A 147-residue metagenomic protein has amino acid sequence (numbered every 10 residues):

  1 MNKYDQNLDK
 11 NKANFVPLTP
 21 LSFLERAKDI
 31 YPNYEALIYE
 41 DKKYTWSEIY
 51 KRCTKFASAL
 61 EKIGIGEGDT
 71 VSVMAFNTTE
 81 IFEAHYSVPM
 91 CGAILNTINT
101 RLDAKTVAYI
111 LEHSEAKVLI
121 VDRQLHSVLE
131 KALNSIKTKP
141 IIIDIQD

Functional and structural regions predicted by a protein language model:
M1-P17: Flexible, non-catalytic linker and terminal segments flanking ANL/adenylate-forming cores
A13-N14, W46, V73-M74, N96-T97: A generic secondary-structure micro-motif detector that highlights 1-2 residue hydrophobic/ambivalent hotspots embedded
N14-A36: A short N-terminal helical cap/helix-turn-helix that marks the beginning of AMP-binding/adenylate-forming
P17-L18, S47-K51, R101, I120-R123: Conserved phosphate-coordination/catalytic loops
L24, A84, L129: Aromatic/hydrophobic pocket-lining residues that form π-stacking "cages" and hydrophobic walls in ligand
A27, R52-C53, L125, S135: Hydrophobic/aromatic residues within well-ordered alpha-helical segments
N33-T78, F82-Y86, D103-A108: Conserved AMP-binding/adenylate-forming core of the ANL superfamily
K62-I63, M90-D147: Structural core segment of the AMP-binding/adenylate-forming
